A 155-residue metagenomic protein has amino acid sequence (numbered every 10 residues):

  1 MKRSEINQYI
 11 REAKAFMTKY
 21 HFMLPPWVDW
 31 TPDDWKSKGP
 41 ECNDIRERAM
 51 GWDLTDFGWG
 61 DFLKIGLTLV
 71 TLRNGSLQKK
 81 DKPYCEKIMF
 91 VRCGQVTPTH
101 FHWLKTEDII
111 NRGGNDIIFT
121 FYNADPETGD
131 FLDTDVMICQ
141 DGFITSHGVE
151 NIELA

Functional and structural regions predicted by a protein language model:
M1-Y84, T134: A short, N-terminal "cap"/entry segment at the start of jelly-roll beta-barrel domains of the cupin/DSBH fold
V70-R73, M89-F90, H100, R112 (+1 more regions): Residues in well-ordered beta-strands of folded domains
N74-L77, Q95-P98, C139-D141, E153: Intrinsically disordered, low-complexity segments enriched in polar/charged residues with Gly/Pro, especially when
S76-E86, V96-D108, R112-G113: A short beta-loop-beta micro-motif enriched in histidine and acidic residues
P83, C93, W103, S146-G148 (+1 more regions): Residues that act as N-cap/strand-start positions at coil-to-secondary-structure junctions
I88-F90, D108, N151-E153: Conserved hydrophobic/aromatic beta-strand scaffold that supports enzyme active sites
R92-C93, K105-E127, C139: Glycine- and acidic-residue-biased ligand/ion/polar-headgroup-sensing regions
F121-A155: Double-stranded beta-helix
